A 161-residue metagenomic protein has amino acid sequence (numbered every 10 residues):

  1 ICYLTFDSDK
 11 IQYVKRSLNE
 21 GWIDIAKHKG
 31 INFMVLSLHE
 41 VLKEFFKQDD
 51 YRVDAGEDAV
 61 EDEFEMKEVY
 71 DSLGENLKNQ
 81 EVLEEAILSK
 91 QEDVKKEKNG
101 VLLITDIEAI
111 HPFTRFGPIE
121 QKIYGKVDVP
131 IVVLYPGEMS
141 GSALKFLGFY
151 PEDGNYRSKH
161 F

Functional and structural regions predicted by a protein language model:
I1-A26, I31: Glycine-rich P-loop/Walker A and Walker A-like loops and their local beta1-loop-alpha1 context in P-loop NTPases
D9-Y13, V41-K43, G74-Q80, I107-P112 (+1 more regions): Short acidic, S/G/P-rich loop/turn micro-motifs used as interaction or catalytic elements
Q12-L18, E44-D49, P112-P118, S142-F146: A short acidic (Asp/Glu
E20-V35, K122-V132: Structural alpha-beta junctions
F33-E81: Long, charge-dense
N79-K95: A short, acidic, amphipathic alpha-helical segment used as a generic capping/interface helix at domain edges
K96-F113: Conserved P-loop NTPase "ATPase switch" module shared by AAA+ and STAND
T114-F161: Glycine-rich, aromatic-bearing surface loops/beta-hairpins
